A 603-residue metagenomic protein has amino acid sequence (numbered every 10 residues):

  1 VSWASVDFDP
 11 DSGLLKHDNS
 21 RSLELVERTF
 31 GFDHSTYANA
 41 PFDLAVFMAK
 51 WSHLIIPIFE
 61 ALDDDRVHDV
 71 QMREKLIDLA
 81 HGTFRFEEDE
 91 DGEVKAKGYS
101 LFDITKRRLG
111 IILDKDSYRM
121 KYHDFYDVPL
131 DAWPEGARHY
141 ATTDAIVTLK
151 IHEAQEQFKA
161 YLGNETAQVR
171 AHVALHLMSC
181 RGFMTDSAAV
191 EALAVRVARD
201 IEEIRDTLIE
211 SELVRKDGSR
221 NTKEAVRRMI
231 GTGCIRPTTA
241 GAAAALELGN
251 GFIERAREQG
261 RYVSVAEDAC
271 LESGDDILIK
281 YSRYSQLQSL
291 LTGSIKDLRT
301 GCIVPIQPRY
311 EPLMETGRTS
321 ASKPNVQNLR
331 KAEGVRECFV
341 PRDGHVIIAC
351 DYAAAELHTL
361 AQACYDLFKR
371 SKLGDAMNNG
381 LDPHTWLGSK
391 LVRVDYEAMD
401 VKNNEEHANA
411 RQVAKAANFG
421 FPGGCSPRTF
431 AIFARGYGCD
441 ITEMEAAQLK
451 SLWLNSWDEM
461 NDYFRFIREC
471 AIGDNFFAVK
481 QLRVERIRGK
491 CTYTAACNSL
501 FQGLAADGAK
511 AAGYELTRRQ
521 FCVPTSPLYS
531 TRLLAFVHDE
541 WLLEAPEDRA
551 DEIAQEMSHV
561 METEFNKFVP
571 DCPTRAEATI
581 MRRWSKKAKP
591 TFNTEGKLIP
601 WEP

Functional and structural regions predicted by a protein language model:
V1-E156, A167, G380-V392, Y396-V401: Active-site-proximal helix-loop-helix substrate-binding element of RNase H-like nuclease domains
S5, E356-V394, L482-R486: Metal-dependent catalytic core segments for phosphate chemistry
D9, D91-A96, R107, M120-G334 (+8 more regions): Conserved "right-hand" nucleotidyltransferase catalytic core of DNA-directed polymerases
H68-G82, R227-G231, N455-D458, R575-K589: Short, conserved secondary-structure transition motifs
I235, V263, T300, E311 (+3 more regions): Conserved catalytic core of nucleic-acid polymerases
G438, H559-V569: A common structural junction motif
L542-P546: Short hydrophobic/aromatic beta-strand micro-patches that form the beta-sheet surface supporting nucleotide- or nucleic
D548-Q555: Short, conserved charged micro-motifs
